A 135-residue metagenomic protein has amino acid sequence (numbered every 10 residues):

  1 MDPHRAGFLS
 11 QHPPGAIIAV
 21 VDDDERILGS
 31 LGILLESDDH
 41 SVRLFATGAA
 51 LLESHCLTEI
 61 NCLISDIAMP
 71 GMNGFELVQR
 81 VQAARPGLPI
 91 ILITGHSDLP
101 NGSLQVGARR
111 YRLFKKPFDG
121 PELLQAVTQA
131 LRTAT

Functional and structural regions predicted by a protein language model:
M1-A19, E25-R26, G32, A83 (+3 more regions): Non-catalytic signal-transmission and effector/linker regions of two-component phosphorelay proteins
L44-C62: Acidic, metal-coordinating helix/loop segments flanking the phosphotransfer/catalytic sites of two-component signaling
A46-T47, N73-E76: Acidic catalytic/metal-coordinating carboxylates
S54-T58, R80-L88, V106-A108: Conserved phosphotransfer cores of two-component systems
S65-D66: Active-site T/S-Asp motif of two-component receiver
M69: Receiver (REC) domain active-site loop signature in two-component systems and cognate sites in sensor histidine kinases
E76, S97-K115, P121, Q125: Alpha4 helix (beta4-alpha4-beta5 surface) of REC/receiver domains from two-component response regulators
